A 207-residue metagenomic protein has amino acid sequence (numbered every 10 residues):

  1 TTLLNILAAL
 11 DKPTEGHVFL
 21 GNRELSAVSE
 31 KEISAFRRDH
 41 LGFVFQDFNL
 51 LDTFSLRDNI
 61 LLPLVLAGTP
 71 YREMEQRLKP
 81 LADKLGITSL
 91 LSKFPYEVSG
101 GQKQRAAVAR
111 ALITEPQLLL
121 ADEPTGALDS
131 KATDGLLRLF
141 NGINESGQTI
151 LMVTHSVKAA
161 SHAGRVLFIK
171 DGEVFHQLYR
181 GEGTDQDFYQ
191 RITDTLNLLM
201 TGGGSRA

Functional and structural regions predicted by a protein language model:
A8: Helix-to-loop junction immediately C-terminal to a conserved catalytic motif
G16-E24: Conserved ABC transporter NBD signature motif
F54-L62: Short coil-to-helix segment of the ABC ATPase nucleotide-binding domain corresponding to the Q-loop/switch region
F94-V98, Q102-Q104: Conserved ABC ATPase signature
I113-Q117: A short, proline-enriched helix->beta-strand linker immediately N-terminal to the Walker B motif in ABC-type P-loop
L119-D122: Catalytic Walker B motif of ABC-type/P-loop ATPase nucleotide-binding domains
E173-N197: Conserved beta-strand-loop-alpha-helix hinge in the C-terminal portion of ABC ATPase nucleotide-binding domains
